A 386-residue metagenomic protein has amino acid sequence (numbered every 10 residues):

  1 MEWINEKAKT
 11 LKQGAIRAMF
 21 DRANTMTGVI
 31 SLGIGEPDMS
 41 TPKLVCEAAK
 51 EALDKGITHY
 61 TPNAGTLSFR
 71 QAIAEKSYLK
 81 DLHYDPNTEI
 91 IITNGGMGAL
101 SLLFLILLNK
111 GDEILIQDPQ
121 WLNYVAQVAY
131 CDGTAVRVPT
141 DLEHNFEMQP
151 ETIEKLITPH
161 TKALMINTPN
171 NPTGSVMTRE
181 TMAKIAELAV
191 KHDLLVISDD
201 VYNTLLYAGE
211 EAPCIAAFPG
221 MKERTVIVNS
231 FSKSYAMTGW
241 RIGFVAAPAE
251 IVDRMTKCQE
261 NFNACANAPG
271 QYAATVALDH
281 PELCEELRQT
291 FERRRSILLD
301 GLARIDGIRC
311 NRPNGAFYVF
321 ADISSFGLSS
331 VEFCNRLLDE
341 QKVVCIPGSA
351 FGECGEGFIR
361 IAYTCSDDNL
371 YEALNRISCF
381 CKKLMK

Functional and structural regions predicted by a protein language model:
E2-E6, T10-L11, F20-M26, I30 (+3 more regions): PLP-dependent class I/II
G56-Y60: A short acidic, glycine-rich active-site loop that binds or catalyzes chemistry on phosphate/adenosine moieties
A64-G65: Short beta-strand to alpha-helix junction loop
